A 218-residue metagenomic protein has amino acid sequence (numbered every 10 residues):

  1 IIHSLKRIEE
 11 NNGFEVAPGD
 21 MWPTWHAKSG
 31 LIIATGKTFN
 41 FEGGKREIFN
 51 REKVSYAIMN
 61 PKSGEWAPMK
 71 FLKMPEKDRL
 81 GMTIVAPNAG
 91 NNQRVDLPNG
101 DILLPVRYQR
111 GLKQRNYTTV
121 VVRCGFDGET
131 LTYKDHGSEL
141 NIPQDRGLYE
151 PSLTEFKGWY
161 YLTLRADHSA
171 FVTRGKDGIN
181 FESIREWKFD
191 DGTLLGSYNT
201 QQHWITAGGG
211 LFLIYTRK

Functional and structural regions predicted by a protein language model:
I1-V16, W25-P87, V95-E150, T154-G196 (+1 more regions): Beta-rich carbohydrate-recognition and catalytic domains
M21-P23, Q93, H203: Conserved beta-propeller blade repeats
